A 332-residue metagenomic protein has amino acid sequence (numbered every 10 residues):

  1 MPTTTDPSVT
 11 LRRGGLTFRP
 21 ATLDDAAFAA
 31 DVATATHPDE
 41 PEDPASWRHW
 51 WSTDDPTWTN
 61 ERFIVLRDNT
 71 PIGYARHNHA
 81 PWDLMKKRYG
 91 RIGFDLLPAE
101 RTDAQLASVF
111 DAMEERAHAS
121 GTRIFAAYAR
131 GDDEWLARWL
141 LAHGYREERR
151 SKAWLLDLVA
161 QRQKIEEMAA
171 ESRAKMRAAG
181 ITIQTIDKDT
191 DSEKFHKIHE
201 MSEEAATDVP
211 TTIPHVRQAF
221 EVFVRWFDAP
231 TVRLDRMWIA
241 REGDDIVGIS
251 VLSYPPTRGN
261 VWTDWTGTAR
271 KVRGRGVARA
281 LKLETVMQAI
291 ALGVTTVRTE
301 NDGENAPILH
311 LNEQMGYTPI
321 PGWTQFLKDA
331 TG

Functional and structural regions predicted by a protein language model:
M1-L11, P98-T190, T324-K328: Acyl-donor-binding surface of acyltransferase catalytic domains
P2-W51, W58, I64, E171-R217: Short amphipathic alpha-helix that is part of the acyltransferase structural core
T22-A26, A33-G131, R241-A269: Conserved donor-binding loop and adjoining core beta-sheet/short helix segment in diverse acyl/aminoacyl transferases
T53-T57, D228-R233: Short loop/turn motifs at secondary-structure junctions and domain boundaries
T102-E115, T268, G274-M287, H310 (+1 more regions): Conserved acetyl-CoA-binding loop-helix of GNAT-fold acetyltransferases
W139-L140, T263, L311-N312: Hydrophobic residues within well-ordered alpha-helices
H143-I165, R236, M287-G332: Active-site/acyl-donor-binding loops of N-acyltransferases
V247-T266, R273-L281, V286-Q288, L292-R298: Extended hydrophobic/aromatic segments used for targeting, binding, or gating
